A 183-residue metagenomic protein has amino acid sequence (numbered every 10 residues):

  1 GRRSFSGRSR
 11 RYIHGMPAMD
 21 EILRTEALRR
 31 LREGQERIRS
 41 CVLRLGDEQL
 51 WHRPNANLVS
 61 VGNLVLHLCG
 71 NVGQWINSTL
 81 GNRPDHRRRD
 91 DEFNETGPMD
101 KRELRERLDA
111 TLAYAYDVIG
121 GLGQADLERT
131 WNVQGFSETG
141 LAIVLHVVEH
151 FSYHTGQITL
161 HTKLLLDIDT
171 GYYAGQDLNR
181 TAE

Functional and structural regions predicted by a protein language model:
R2-A18: Short, Lys/Arg-enriched N-terminal segments with co-localized hydrophobic residues within the first ~10-30 amino acids
M16-L31: Extreme N-terminal tail/first-helix region
T25-E26, R87-E103: Short acidic-aromatic linear motifs embedded in glycine-rich loops, typified by GG[WY][YF]DAGD(H) and related
L28-R32, E36-R39, Q49-E92, V133-E183: Short, contiguous alpha-helical
R44, H67-G70, A110: Residues within well-ordered alpha-helical secondary structure of globular protein domains
R44-W51, V118-E128, K163-I168: Surface-exposed helix-capping loop/turn segments at secondary-structure junctions
E95-N132, T139-S152: Acidic/histidine-rich alpha-helical segments that form the ligand environment of transition-metal centers
